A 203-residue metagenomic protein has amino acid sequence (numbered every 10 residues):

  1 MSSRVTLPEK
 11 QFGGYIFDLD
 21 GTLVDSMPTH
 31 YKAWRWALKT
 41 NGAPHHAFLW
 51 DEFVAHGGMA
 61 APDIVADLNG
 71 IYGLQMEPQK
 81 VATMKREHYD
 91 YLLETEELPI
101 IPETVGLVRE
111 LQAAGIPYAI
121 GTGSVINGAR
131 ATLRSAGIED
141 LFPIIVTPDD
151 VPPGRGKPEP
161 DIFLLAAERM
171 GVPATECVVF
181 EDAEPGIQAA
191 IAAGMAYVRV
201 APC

Functional and structural regions predicted by a protein language model:
V5-V105, R109-A114: N-terminal helical cap/lid subdomain that shapes the substrate entry/recognition surface in HAD-like hydrolases
L23, V105-R109, A183-G186, Y197 (+1 more regions): Short glycine/proline-centered loop/turn elements that form peptide/ligand docking sites
L98-P99, V125-V178, E184, Q188: Substrate-recognition "cap/lid" segment bordering the active-site pocket of phosphatases
T104-R134, A190: Substrate-recognition element of Asp-dependent hydrolases with the DxDx(T/V) motif
